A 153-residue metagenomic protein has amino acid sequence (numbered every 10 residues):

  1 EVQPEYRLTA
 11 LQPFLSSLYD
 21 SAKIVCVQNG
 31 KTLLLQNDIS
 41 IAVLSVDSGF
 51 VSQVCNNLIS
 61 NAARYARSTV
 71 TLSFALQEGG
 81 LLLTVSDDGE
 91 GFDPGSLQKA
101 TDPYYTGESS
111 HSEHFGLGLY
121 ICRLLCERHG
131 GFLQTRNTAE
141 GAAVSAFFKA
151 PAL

Functional and structural regions predicted by a protein language model:
E1-P4, V43-V46: Conserved micro-motifs of the catalytic ATP-binding
R7-L8, T32-A42: Conserved catalytic submotifs in the C-terminal HATPase_c
T69-G79: Short beta-strand/loop element within the Bergerat-fold HATPase_c
D87: Acidic ATP/Mg2+-coordinating residue in the GHKL
F92-Y105: Short conserved segment of the HATPase_c
G118, C122: Short alpha-helical Gxxx[C/S/T] motif in the catalytic ATP-binding
L125-C126: Detector for a conserved hydrophobic position within an alpha-helical segment of the HATPase_c
